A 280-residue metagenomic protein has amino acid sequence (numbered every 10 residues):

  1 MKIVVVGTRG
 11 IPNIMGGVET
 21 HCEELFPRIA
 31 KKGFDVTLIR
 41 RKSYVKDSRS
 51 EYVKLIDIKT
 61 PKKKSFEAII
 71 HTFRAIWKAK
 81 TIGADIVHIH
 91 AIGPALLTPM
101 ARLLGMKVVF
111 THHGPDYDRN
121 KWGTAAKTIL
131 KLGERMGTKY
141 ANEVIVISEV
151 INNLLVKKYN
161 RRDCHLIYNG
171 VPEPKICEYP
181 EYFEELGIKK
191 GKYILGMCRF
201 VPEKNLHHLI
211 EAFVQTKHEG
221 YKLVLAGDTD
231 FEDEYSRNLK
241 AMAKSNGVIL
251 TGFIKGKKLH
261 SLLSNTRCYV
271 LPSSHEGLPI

Functional and structural regions predicted by a protein language model:
V4-V6, F183, G187-Q215, V224: Conserved donor-binding/catalytic core segment of Leloir-type glycosyltransferases
W77-K80, L103, K127-V144: Membrane-proximal helix-turn-helix segments that form the acceptor-binding/catalytic region of lipid-linked
I86-H88, M100-R119, I145: Active-site proximal beta-strand in glycosyltransferases
I89-P94: Short His-centered aromatic/hydrophobic patch
V150, G170: Carbohydrate-associated surface elements
S236-K257: Nucleotide-activated donor-binding/catalytic signature segment of Leloir-type glycosyltransferases, i.e., the conserved
F253-I254, S261-T266: Short alpha-helical donor nucleotide-sugar binding micro-motif in glycosyltransferases
S274: Aromatic "clamp/platform" in nucleotide-sugar-dependent glycosyltransferases that forms part of the donor/acceptor
